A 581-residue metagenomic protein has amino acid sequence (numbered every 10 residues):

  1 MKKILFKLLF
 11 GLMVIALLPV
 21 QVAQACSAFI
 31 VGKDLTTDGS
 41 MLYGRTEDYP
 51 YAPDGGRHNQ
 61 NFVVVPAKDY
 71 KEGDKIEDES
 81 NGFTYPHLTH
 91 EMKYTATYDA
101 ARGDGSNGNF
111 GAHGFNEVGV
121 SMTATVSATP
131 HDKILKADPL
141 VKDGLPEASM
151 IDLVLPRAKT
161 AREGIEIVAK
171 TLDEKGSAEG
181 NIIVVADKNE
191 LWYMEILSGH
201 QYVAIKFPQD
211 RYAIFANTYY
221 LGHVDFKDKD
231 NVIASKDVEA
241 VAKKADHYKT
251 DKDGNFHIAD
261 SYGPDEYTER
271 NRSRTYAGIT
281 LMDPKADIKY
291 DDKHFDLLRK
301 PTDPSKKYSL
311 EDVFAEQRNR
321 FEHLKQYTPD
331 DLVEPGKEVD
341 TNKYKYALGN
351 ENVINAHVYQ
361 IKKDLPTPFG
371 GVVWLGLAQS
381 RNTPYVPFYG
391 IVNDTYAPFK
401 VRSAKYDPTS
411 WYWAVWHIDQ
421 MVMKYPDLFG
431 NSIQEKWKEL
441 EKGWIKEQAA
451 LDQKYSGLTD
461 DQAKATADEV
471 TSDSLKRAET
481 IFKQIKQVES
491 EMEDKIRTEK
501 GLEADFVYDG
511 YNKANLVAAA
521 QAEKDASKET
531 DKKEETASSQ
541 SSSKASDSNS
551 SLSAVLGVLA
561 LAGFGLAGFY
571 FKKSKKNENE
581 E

Functional and structural regions predicted by a protein language model:
M1-L9: Bacterial N-terminal signal peptides that target proteins for export
I15-A23: C-terminal segment of classical bacterial N-terminal signal peptides
C26-P146, I167-Y308: A contiguous strand-loop segment
D330-T459: Substrate-recognition/cap regions that form aromatic- and gly/pro-loop-enriched pockets for small-molecule ligands
K438-D531: Histidine-centered catalytic/metal-binding microenvironments
K524-N549, E580-E581: C-terminal low-complexity, Ser/Thr- and acidic/Pro-rich disordered "stalk" regions positioned immediately N-terminal
S548-F564, Y570: Short, hydrophobic alpha-helical membrane anchors of single-pass surface/secreted proteins
F564-E581: C-terminal membrane-anchoring or membrane-association module
